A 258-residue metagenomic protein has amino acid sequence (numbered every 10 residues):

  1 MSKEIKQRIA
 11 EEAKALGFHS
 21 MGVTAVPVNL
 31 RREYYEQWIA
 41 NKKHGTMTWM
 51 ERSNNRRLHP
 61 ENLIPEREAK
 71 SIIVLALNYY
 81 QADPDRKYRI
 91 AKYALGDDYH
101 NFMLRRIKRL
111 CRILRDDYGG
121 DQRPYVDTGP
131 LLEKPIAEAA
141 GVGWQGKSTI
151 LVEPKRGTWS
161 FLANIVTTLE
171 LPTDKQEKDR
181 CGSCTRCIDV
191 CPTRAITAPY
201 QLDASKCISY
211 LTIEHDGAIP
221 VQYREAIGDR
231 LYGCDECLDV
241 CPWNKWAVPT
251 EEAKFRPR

Functional and structural regions predicted by a protein language model:
M1-R180, I219: Auxiliary alpha/beta "docking" domains used to position bulky ligands
P172, I213-E214: A short, flexible beta-alpha/helix-coil linker loop
T173-G182, R224-C234: Immediate flanking context of iron-sulfur cluster ligation sites
R186-Y210, D216, I227-K254: Iron-sulfur cluster-binding cysteine motifs and their immediate structural context in ferredoxin-like electron-transfer
P257-R258: Conserved nucleotide- and phosphate/pyrophosphate-binding catalytic cores in adenylate/nucleotidyl-handling enzymes
